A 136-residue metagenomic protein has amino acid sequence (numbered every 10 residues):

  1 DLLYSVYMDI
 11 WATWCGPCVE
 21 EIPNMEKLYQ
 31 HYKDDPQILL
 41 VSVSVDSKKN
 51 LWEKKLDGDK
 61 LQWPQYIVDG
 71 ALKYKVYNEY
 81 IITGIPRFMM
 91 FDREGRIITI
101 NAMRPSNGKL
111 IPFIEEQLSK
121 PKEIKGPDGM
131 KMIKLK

Functional and structural regions predicted by a protein language model:
D1-V6: A short beta-strand-turn-helix
D9, L40-S44: Short beta-strand segments
I10-K27: Conserved redox-active cysteine motifs that mediate thiol-disulfide chemistry, especially di-cysteine Cys-X(1-2)-Cys
W11, K48, K54-L56: Long, His/Glu/Asp-enriched segments that create or flank divalent metal/ion-associated functional microenvironments
E26, K49, E53, N107-E115: Extracytoplasmic/secreted envelope proteins and their assembly/folding machinery, especially bacterial periplasmic
D35-L39: A conserved nucleotide-sugar
E53-E94: Short, internal strand/loop/helix patches that form the active-site neighborhood or redox-interaction surface
M90-K136: Thiol-/selenol-based redox modules, centered on thioredoxin-like and closely related oxidoreductase domains
